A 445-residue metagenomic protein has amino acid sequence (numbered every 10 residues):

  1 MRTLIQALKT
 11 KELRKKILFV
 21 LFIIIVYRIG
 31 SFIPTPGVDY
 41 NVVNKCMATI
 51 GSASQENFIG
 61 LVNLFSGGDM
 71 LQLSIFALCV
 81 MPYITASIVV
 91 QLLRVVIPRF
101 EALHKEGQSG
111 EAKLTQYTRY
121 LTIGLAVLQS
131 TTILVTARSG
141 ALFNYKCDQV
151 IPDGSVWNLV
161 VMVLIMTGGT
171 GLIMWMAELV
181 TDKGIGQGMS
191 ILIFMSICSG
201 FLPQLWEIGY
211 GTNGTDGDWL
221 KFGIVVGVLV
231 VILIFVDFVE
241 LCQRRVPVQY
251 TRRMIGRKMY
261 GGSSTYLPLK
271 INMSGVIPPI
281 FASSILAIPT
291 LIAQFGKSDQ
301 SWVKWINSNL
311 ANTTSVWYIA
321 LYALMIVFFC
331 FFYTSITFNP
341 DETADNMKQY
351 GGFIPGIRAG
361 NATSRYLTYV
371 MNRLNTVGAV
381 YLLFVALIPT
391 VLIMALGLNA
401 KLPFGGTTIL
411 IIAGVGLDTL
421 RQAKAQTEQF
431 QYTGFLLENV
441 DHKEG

Functional and structural regions predicted by a protein language model:
M1-H104, Q108-G445: N-terminal cationic and glycine-rich segments that engage phosphates or anionic surfaces
